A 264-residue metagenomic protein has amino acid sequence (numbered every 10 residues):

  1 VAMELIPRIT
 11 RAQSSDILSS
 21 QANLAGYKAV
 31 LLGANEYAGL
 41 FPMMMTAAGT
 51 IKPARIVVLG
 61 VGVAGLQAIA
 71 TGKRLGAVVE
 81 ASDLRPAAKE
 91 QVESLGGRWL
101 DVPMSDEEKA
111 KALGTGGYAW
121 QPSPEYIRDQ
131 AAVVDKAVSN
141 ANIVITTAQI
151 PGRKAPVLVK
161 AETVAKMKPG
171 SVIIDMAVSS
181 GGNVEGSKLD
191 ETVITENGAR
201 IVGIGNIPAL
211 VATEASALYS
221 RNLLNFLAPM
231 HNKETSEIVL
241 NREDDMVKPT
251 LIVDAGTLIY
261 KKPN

Functional and structural regions predicted by a protein language model:
V1, R55-V57, A77-E80, G97-R98 (+4 more regions): Structural motif
V1-E4, I143-V202: ADP-ribose/adenylate-binding Rossmann-like module
E4-A47, V178, V184-N264: Adenosine-phosphate binding glycine-rich loop
L24-K28, V63, Q67, D83-E90 (+7 more regions): Conserved active-site and cofactor/substrate-binding residues in soluble primary-metabolism enzymes
M43-A137: Glycine-rich phosphate/diphosphate-binding loop of Rossmann-like nucleotide-binding domains
K73-L75, L95-R98, V159-K166, L189-T192 (+1 more regions): Short, solvent-exposed amphipathic alpha-helical segments in soluble enzyme and RNA/protein-processing domains
K111-V144, A148-A161, A165, I204 (+1 more regions): A structured beta-alpha segment of the ubiquitous adenosine-cofactor-binding alpha/beta core
